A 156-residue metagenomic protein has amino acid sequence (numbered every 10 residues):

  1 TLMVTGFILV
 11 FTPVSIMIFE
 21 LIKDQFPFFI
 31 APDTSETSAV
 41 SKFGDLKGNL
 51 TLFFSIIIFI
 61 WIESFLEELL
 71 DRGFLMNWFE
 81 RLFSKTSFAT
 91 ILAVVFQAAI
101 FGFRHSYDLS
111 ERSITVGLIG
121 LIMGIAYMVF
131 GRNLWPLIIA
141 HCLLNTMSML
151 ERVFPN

Functional and structural regions predicted by a protein language model:
T1-E63, R81-L82: Juxtamembrane helix-loop-helix connectors linking adjacent transmembrane helices in multi-pass membrane enzymes
T1-G6, F53-I57, I91-F96, S113-G117 (+1 more regions): Hydrophobic alpha-helical transmembrane segments
F7-I16, E63, E67, Q97 (+4 more regions): Alpha-helical transmembrane segments of multipass membrane proteins
I16, I56, F101, H105 (+2 more regions): Structural signal for membrane-spanning alpha-helices in multi-pass inner-membrane proteins, emphasizing helix cores
W61, F103-E111: Membrane-interface helix caps and helix-loop-helix hairpins in membrane proteins
L66-F96, I125-N133: Membrane-interface helix/loop boundary segments of multi-pass membrane proteins
T90-H105, C142: Small-polar-interrupted transmembrane alpha-helices in polytopic inner-membrane proteins
A98, S110-N156: Functionally important transmembrane alpha-helices
